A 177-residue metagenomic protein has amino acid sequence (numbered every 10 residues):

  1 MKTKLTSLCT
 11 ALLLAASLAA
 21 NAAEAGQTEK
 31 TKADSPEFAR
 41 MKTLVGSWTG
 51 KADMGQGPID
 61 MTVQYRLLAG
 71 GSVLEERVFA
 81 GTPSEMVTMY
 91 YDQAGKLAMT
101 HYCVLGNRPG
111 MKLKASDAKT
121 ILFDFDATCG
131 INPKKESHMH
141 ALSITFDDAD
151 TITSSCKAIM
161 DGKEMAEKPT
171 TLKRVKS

Functional and structural regions predicted by a protein language model:
M1-C9: Bacterial N-terminal signal peptides that target proteins for export
T3, A20-A22: A generic membrane alpha-helix/interface feature
C9-S17: Bacterial N-terminal signal peptides
A22-S177: Hydrophobic small-molecule pocket/channel-lining residues, especially in calycin-type beta-barrels
